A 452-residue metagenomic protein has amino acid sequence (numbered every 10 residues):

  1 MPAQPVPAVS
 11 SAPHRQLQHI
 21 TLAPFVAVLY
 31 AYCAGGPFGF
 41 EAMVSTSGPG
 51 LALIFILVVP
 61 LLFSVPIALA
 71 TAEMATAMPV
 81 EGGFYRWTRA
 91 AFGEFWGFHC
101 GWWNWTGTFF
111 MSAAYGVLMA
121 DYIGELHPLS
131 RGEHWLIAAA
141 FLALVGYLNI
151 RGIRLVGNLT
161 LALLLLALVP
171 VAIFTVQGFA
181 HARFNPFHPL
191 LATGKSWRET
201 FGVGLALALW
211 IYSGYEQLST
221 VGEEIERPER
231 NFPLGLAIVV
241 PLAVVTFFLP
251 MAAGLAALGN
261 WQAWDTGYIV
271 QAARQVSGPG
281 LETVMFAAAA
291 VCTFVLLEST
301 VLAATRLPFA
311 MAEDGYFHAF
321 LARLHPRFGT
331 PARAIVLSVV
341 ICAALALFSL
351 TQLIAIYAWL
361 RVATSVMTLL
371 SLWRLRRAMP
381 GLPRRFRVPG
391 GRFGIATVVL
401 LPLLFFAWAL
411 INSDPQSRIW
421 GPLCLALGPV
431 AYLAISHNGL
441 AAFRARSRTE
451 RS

Functional and structural regions predicted by a protein language model:
M1-L17, Y85-A90, Y115-A138, G222-E229 (+3 more regions): Helix-loop-helix connectors at the membrane interface of multi-pass transporters/channels
M1-L69, T76-G82, A91, P189-A192 (+3 more regions): Membrane-interface "cap" regions at the ends of multi-pass membrane proteins
S10-S11, L17, L53-I54, V58 (+2 more regions): Helix-loop-helix junctions that connect adjacent transmembrane segments in multi-pass membrane transporters
V65-L142, G146-I150, L155, M285 (+2 more regions): Hydrophobic transmembrane alpha-helices that form the core helical bundles of multi-pass secondary transporters
R86, G93, G124-L129, G235-V301 (+2 more regions): TM-loop-TM module centered on a large, flexible mid-protein loop between adjacent transmembrane helices in multi-pass
E133-F184, L191, K195-R198, L236-V240 (+2 more regions): Membrane-interface loop-to-helix entry segments
L159, K195, F320-T330, S365-S417 (+1 more regions): C-terminal membrane-solvent junction of multi-pass transporters and transport-like membrane proteins
A355-I356, L360, R392-S452: A generic transmembrane alpha-helix motif of multi-pass inner-membrane proteins
